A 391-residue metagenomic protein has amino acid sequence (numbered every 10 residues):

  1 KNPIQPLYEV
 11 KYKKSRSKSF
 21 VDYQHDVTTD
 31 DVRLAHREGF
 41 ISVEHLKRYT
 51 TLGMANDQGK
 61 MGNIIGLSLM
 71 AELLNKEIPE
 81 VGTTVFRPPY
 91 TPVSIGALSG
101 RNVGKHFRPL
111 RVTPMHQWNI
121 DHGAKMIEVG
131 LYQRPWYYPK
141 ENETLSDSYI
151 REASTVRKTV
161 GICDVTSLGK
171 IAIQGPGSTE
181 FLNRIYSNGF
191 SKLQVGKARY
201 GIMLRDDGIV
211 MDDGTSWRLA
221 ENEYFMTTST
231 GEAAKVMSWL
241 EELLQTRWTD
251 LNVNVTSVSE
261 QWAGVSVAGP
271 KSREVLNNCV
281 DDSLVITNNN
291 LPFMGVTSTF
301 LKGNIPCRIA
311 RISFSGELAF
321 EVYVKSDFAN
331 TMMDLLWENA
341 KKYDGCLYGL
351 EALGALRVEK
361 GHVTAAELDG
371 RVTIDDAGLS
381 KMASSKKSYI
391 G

Functional and structural regions predicted by a protein language model:
K1-P114: Residues forming the flavin
Q5-V27, R33, A55, Y132-P135 (+5 more regions): Cofactor-binding beta-sheet edge motifs in enzyme active sites
F40, I150-T166, V210-E223, V255-V258 (+1 more regions): Residues forming anionic-ligand binding surfaces in small-molecule and nucleic-acid pockets of primarily soluble enzymes
Y49, I65, E72-L204, I209-M211: Acidic, proline/glycine-enriched N-terminal capping motif
V112-H116, I120-D121, R134, A220-N222 (+1 more regions): Conserved, structured C-terminal
C163-G177, W217-F225, V265-V267: N-terminal glycine-rich flavin-associated loop
G189-L243: Well-ordered mid-protein domain cores that form the structural environment of catalytic cofactors
